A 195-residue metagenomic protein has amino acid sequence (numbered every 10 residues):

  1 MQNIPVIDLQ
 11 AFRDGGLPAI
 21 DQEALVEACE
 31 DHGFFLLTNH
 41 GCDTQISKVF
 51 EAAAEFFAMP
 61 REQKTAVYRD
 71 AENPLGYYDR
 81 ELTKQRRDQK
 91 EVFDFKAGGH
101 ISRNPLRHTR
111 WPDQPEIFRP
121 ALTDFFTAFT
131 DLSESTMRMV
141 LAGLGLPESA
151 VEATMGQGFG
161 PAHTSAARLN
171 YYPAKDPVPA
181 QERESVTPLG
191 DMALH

Functional and structural regions predicted by a protein language model:
M1-H195: Peripheral, non-catalytic segments flanking oxidoreductase cores
